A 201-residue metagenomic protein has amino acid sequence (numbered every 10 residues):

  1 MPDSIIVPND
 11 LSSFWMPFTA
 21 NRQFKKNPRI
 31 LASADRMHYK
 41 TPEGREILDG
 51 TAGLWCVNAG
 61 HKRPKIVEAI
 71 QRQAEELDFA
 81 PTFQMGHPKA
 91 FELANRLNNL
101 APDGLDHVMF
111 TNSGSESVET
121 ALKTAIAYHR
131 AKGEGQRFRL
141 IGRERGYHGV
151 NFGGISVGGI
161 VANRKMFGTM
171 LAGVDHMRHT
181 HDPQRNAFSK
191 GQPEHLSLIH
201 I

Functional and structural regions predicted by a protein language model:
M1-H38, M85, E194-H195: Active-site-adjacent loop/helix segments that line or gate small-molecule/cofactor pockets in enzymes
P2-S4, F18, E46-E134: Glycine-rich loop-to-alpha-helix module at the N-terminal edge of alpha/beta enzyme cores
K26-L31, S156, K165-M166: Short Gly/Pro-enriched turn/cap motifs at secondary-structure boundaries
R29-I47, G53, V57: Active-site-flanking structural segment that lines cofactor/substrate pockets
T120-K123, V150-V157, A187-S189: Short acidic, glycine/serine/threonine-rich loops at helix termini
Y128-H148, S156: Conserved PLP-anchoring active-site segment centered on the Schiff-base-forming lysine
I160-H176: N-terminal glycine-rich dinucleotide-binding loop that anchors FAD/FMN and/or NAD(P) in oxidoreductases
I199-I201: Conserved small/polar residues in nucleotide/adenosyl-binding loops
